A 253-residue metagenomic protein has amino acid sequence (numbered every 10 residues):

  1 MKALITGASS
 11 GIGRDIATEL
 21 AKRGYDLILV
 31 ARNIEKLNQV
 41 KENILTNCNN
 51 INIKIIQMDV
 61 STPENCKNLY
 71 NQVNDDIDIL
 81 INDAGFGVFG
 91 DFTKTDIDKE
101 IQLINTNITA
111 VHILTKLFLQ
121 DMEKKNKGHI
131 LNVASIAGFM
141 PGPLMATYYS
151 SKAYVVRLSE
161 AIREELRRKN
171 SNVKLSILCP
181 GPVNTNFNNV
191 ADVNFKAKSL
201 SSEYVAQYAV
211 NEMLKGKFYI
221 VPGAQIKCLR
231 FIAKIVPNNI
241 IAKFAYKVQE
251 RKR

Functional and structural regions predicted by a protein language model:
S9-S10: Conserved glycine-rich cofactor-binding loop
R23-Q39: Conserved glycine-rich Rossmann-like NAD(P)H-binding loop of the short-chain dehydrogenase/reductase
I34-E35, I56-N68, I97: The beta1-alpha1 cofactor-binding region of Rossmann-like NAD(H)/NADP(H)-dependent oxidoreductases
D91-F92, K99-I104: Substrate-binding pocket helix/loop in short-chain dehydrogenase/reductase
T115, S151: Active-site helix of classical SDR
S135: Residue(s) in the substrate-gating loop at a strand-loop-helix junction that position the organic substrate next
I177, N194-R230: C-terminal helical subdomain
